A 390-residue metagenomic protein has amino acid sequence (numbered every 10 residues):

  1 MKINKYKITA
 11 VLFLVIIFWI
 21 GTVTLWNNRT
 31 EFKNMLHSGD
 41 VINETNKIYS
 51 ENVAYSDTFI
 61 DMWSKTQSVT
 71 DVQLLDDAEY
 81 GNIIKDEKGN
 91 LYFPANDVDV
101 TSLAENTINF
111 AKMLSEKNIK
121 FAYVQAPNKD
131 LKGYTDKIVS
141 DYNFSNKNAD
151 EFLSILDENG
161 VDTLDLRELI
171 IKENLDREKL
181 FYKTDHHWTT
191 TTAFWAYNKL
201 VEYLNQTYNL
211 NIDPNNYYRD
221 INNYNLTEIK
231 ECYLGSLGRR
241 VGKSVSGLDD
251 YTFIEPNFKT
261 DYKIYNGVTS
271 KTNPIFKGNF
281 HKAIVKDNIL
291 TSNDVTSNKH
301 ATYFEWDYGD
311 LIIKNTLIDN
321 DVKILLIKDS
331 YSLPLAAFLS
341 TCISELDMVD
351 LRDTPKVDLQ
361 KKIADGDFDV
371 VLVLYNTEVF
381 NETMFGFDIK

Functional and structural regions predicted by a protein language model:
M1-K390: Extracellular glycan-modifying ectodomains
